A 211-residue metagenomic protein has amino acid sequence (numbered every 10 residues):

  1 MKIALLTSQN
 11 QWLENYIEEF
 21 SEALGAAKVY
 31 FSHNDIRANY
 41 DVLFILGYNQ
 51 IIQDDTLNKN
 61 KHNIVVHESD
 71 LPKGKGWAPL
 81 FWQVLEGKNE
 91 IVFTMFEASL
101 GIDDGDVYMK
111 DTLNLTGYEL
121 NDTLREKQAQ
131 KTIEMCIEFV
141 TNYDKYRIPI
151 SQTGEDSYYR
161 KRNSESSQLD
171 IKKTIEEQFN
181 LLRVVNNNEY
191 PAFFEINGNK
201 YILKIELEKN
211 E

Functional and structural regions predicted by a protein language model:
M1-E211: One-carbon transfer enzymes
